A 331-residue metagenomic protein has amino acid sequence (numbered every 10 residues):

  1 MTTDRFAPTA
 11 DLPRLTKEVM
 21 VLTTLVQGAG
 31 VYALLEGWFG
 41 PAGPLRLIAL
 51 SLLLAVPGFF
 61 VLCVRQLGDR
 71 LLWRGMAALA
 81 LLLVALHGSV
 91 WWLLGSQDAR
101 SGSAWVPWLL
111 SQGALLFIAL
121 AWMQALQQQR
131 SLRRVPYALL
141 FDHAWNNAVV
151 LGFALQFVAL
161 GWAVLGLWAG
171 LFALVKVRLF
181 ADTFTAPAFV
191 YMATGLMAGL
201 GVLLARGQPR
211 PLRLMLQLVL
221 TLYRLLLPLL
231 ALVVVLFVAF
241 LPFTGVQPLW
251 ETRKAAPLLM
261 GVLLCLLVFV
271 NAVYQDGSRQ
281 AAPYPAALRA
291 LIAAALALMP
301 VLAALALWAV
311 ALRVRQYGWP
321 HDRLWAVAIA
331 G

Functional and structural regions predicted by a protein language model:
M1-Q66, A80, V84: N-terminal signal-anchor module of multipass membrane proteins
Y32-L50, G68-L72, L94-L109, A173-F189 (+2 more regions): Membrane-helix interface and helix-disruption motif detector
S51-G58, L110-Q127, A154-W162, V190-R206 (+3 more regions): Hydrophobic cores of alpha-helical transmembrane segments in multi-pass inner/ER membrane proteins, independent
V64-L81, A85-A193, R206-Y223: Membrane-interface helix-loop-helix junctions at boundaries between adjacent transmembrane segments
L79-L86, V158, W162, R224-V235 (+3 more regions): Hydrophobic membrane-spanning alpha-helices of multi-pass integral membrane proteins
P136-V149, F180-T185, P211-L226, L249-P257 (+2 more regions): Membrane-interface segments at loop-to-transmembrane junctions
A159-A173, V234-P248, A303-W319: Alpha-helical transmembrane segments and their membrane-interface junctions in multi-pass membrane proteins
P187, M192-Y284: Long, K/E/R/D-enriched contiguous segments that form extended
